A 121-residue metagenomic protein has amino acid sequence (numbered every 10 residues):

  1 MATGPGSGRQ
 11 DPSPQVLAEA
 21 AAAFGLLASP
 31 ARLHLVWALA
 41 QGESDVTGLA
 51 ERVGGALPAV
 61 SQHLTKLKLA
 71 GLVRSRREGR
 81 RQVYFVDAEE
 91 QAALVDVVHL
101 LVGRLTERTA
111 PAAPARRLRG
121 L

Functional and structural regions predicted by a protein language model:
M1-E19, A88-L121: Amphipathic alpha-helical dimerization/coiled-coil segments that flank or bridge DNA-binding/regulatory modules
A2-G4, P58, L72: Intrinsic disorder/low-complexity segments
P14, A18-P58, Q82-Q91: N-terminal helix-turn-helix DNA-binding core of bacterial DNA-binding proteins
A31-H34, V46-T47, G71, L105 (+1 more regions): Secondary-structure transition/capping residues
Q41, K66, R104-E107: Conserved amphipathic alpha-helical interaction elements at protein-protein interfaces in regulatory, energy-coupling
H63: Residues within the DNA-recognition helix of helix-turn-helix
K68-E78, F85: Beta-hairpin "wing" of winged helix-turn-helix
